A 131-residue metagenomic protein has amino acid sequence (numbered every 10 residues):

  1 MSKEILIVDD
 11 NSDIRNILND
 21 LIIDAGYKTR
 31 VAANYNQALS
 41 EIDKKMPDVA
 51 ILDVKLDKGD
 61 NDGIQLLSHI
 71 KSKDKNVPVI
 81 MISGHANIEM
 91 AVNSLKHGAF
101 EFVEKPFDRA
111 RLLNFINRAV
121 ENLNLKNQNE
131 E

Functional and structural regions predicted by a protein language model:
S2, M46-D48, S72-P78: His-Asp phosphorelay/catalytic-motif detector in bacterial-type signaling
S12-R30, K44: Two-component/phosphorelay signaling modules centered on CheY-like receiver
S40, D62-K75, N93: Short amphipathic alpha-helix used as the core "switch/output" element in two-component signaling
K45-L56: Active-site beta3 strand of CheY-like receiver
N87, V103, F107-I116: C-terminal output helix
R111-E131: Flexible nucleotide-interacting loop at or near the entrance of a catalytic core
